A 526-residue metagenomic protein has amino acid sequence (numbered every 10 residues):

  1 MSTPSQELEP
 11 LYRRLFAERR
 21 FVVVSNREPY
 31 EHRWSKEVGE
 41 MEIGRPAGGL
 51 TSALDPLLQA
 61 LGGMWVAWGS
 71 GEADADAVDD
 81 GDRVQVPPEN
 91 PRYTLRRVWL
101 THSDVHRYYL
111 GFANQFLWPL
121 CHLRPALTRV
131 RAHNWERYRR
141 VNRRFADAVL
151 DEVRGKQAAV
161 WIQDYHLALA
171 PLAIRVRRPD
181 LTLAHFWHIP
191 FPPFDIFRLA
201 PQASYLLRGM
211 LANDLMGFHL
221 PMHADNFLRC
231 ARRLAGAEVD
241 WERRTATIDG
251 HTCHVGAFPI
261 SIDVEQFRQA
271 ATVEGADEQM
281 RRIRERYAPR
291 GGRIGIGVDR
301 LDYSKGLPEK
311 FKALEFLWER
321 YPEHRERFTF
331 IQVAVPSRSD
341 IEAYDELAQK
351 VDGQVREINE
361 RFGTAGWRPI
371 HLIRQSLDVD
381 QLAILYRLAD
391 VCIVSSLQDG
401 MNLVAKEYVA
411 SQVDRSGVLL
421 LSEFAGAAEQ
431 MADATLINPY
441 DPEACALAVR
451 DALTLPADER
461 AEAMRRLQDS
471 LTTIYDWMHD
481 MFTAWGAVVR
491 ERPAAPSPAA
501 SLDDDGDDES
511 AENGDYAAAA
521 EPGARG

Functional and structural regions predicted by a protein language model:
M1-G526: Catalytic cores of carbohydrate-active enzymes across secretory and cytosolic contexts
